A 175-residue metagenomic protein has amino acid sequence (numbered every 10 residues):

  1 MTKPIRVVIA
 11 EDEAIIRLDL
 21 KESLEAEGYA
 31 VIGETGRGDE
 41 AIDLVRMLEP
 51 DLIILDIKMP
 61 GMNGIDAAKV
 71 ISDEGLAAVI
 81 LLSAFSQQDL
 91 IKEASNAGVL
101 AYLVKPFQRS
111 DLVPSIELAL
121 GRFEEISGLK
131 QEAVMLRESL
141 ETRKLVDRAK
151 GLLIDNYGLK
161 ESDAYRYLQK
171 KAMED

Functional and structural regions predicted by a protein language model:
T2, E13-G33: Two-component/phosphorelay signaling modules centered on CheY-like receiver
R37-E40, N63-D66: Acidic catalytic/metal-coordinating carboxylates
P50, M59: Receiver (REC) domain active-site loop signature in two-component systems and cognate sites in sensor histidine kinases
D56, S83: Active-site residues of response regulator receiver
G61-M62, A84: Residue-level signal for the "D+5" position in two-component response regulator receiver
D89, F107-I116: C-terminal output helix
L100: Short, glycine/charged-rich "phosphate-handling" switch motifs in NTP-dependent and phosphotransfer domains
E124-E125, Q131-D175: C-terminal output/effector regions of signal-responsive regulators
